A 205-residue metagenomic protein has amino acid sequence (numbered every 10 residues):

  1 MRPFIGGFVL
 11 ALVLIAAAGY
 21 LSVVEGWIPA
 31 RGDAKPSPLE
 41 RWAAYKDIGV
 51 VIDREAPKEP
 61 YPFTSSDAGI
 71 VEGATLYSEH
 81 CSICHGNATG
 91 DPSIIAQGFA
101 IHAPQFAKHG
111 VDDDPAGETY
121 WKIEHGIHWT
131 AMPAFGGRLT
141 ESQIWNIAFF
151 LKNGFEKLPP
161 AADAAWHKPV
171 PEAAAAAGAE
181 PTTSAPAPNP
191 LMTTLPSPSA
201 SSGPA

Functional and structural regions predicted by a protein language model:
R2-V71, D114-E118, F135-K152, H167-P198: Periplasmic c-type cytochrome electron-transfer domains
F4, W27-A34, A74-C81, I101-K108: Short, mixed-charge, low-aromatic patches
A34, D47, C81, S93-G98 (+2 more regions): Short amphipathic alpha-helical segments, especially helix-boundary/capping motifs
D53, G90-P92, Y120: Short hydrophobic/aromatic-rich motifs at helix boundaries and adjacent loops
A68, A74-I101, I127-A131, F155-P160: Periplasmic/extracellular electron-transfer cofactor-ligation site, primarily the c-type cytochrome heme-c attachment
G98-G154, A205: Extracytoplasmic electron-transfer domains, predominantly the class I c-type cytochrome c fold
A134-G136, L158-A165: Surface-exposed patches in mature extracellular/periplasmic domains of secreted proteins
A200-G203: Short, intrinsically disordered C-terminal tails of secreted or membrane-associated proteins
